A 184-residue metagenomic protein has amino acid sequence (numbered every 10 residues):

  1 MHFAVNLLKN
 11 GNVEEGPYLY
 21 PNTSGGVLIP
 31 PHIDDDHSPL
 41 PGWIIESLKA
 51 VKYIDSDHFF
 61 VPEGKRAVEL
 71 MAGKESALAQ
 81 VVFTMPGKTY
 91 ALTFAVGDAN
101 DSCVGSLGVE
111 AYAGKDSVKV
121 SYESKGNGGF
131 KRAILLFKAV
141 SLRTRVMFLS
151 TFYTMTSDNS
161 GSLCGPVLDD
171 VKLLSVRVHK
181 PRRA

Functional and structural regions predicted by a protein language model:
M1-A113, S117-A184: Aromatic (Trp/Tyr/Phe) and Gly/Pro-enriched flexible surface segments
